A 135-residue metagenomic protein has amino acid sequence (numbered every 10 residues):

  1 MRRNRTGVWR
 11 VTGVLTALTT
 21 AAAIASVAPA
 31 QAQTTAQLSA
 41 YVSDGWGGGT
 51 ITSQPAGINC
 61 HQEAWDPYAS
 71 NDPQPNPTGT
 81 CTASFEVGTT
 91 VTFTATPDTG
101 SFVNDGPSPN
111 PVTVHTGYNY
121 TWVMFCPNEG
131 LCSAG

Functional and structural regions predicted by a protein language model:
M1-A32: Secretory targeting and sorting signals
N4, A23, S43, Q54 (+4 more regions): Small disulfide-bonded, cysteine-rich extracellular recognition modules and tandem repeats
S26, S53-Q54, P75, Y120 (+1 more regions): Processing junctions and N-termini across compartments
A28-T35, C81-E86: Short, surface-exposed loop and linker segments with low hydrophobicity and enrichment for Pro/Ser/Thr
A32-Q37, C126-N128: Short domain-boundary/entry signatures in modular proteins, especially in secreted/extracellular architectures
Q37-T52, E86-T113, Y118, L131-G135: Surface-exposed interfaces of beta-sheet-rich extracellular modules
A56-D98, G117: Extracellular modular ligand-binding repeats in secreted and cell-surface proteins
I58, G79-T80, M124, E129-L131: Extracellular secreted precursors and ectodomains with disulfide-bonded cysteine-rich loops/domains
